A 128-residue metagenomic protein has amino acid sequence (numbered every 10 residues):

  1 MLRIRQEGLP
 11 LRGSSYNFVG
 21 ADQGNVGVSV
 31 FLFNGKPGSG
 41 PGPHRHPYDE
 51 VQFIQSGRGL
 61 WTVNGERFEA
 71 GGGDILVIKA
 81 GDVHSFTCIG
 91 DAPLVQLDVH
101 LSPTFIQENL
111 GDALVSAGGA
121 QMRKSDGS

Functional and structural regions predicted by a protein language model:
M1-V28, G111-S128: A short, N-terminal "cap"/entry segment at the start of jelly-roll beta-barrel domains of the cupin/DSBH fold
S15, V30-H46: Conserved short histidine dyad/triad with adjacent acidic residue
V30-F31, V77, A92-N109: A short hydrophobic beta-strand segment most commonly corresponding to one strand of the jelly-roll/cupin
P47, E66, D82-V83, A92 (+1 more regions): A generic "binding-loop/recognition-motif" signal
D49, F53-G59, N64: Glycine- and acidic-residue-biased ligand/ion/polar-headgroup-sensing regions
G65-G81: Short acidic-glycine-tyrosine-enriched beta hairpin
C88-I89: Asparagine-centered strand-capping/turn motif at beta-strand->loop junctions
